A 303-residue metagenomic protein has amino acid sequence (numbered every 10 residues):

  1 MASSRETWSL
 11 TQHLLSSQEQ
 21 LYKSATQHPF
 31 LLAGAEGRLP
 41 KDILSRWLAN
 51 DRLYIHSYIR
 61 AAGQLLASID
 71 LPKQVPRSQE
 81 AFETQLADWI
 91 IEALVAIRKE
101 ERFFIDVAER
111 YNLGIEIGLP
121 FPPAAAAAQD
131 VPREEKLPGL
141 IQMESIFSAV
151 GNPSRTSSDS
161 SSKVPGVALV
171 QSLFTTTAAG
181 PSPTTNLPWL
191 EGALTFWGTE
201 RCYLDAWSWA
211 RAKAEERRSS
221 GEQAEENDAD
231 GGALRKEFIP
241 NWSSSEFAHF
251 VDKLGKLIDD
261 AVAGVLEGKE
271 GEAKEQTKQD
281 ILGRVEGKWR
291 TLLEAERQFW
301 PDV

Functional and structural regions predicted by a protein language model:
A2-L31, E246-K253: Acidic, low-complexity proline/glycine-rich segments
L15-L39, A263-E272: Short alpha-helical hairpin
E19-S24, L39-I69, A96, L194-D205: Alpha-helical bundle segments that constitute or directly flank the non-heme di-iron/ferroxidase center
T26, Y54-A61, E100-F103, L169 (+6 more regions): Amphipathic, well-ordered alpha-helical segments in soluble domains
P29-D42, I59-D88, T185, E216: Helix-loop segments that flank and shape redox-cofactor active sites
E80-F250, E294: Active-site-proximal alpha-helical scaffolds that flank and shape metal-associated catalytic sites
R235, I239-I281: Extended, basic/helix-rich recognition subdomains
G264-E272, T277, G283-V303: A cross-kingdom marker for long, charged
